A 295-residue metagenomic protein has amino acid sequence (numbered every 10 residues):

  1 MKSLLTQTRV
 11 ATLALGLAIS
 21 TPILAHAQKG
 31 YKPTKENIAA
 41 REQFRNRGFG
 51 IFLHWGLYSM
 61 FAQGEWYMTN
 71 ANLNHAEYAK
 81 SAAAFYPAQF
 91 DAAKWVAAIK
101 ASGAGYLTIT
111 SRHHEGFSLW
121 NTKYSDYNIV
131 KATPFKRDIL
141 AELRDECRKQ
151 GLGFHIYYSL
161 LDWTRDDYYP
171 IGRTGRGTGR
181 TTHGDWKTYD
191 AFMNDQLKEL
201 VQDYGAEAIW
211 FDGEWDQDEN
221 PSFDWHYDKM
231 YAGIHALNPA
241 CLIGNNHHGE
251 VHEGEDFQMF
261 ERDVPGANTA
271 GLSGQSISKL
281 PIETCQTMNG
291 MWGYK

Functional and structural regions predicted by a protein language model:
M1-T12: Bacterial N-terminal signal peptides that target proteins for export
K2, I19-T21, T34, I38: Helix-centric, low-specificity signal for extended rod-like, repetitive segments
S3, P22-L24, G50: A composition/secondary-structure signal for short, hydrophobic, low-basic-content segments with alpha-helix propensity
A11-P22: Bacterial N-terminal signal peptides
A27-K295: Mature catalytic domains of secreted/periplasmic carbohydrate-active enzymes
